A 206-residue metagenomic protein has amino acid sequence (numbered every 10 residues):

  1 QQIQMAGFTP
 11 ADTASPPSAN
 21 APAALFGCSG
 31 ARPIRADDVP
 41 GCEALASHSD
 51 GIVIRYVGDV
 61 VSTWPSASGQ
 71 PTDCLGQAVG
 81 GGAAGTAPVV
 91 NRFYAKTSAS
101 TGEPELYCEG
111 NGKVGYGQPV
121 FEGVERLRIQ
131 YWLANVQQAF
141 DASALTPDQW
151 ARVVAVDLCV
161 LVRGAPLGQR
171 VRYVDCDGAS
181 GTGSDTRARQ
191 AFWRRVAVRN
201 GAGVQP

Functional and structural regions predicted by a protein language model:
Q1-R152, C159, A165-A188, W193 (+1 more regions): N-terminal pilin/flagellin-like segments and related low-complexity appendage regions
R199-G201: Conserved NTP phosphate-binding and transfer environment spanning the P-loop NTPase/kinase superfamily
